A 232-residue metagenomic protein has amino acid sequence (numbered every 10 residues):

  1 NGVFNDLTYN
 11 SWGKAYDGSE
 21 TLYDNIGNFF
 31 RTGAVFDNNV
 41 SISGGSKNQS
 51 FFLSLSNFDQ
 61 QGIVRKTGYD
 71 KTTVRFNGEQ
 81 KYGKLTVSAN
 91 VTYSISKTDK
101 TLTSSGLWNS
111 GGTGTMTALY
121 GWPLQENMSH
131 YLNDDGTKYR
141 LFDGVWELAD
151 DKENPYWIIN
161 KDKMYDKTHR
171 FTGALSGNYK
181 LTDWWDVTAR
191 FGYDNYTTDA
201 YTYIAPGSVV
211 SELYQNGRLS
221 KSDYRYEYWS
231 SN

Functional and structural regions predicted by a protein language model:
N1-L22, G62-V64, Y69, T73-T172 (+1 more regions): Surface-exposed loop/interface segments of Gram-negative outer-membrane beta-barrel transport/assembly proteins
Y23-G27: Short, basic, glycine/proline-bearing loop/turn elements
N28-G33, I42-S46: Outer-membrane beta-barrel initiation region
A34-F36, T72: Residues that act as N-cap/strand-start positions at coil-to-secondary-structure junctions
V35, S46-K47, K81-L85, K180-T182: Outer-membrane beta-barrel channels and translocator barrels
N38-S41, G144-V145: Short, charged beta->alpha transition segments
N39, S50-S54, T86-N90, S176 (+2 more regions): Membrane-spanning beta-strand positions in outer-membrane beta-barrel proteins
L55-D59: Transmembrane beta-strand segments that form the barrel wall of outer-membrane beta-barrel proteins
